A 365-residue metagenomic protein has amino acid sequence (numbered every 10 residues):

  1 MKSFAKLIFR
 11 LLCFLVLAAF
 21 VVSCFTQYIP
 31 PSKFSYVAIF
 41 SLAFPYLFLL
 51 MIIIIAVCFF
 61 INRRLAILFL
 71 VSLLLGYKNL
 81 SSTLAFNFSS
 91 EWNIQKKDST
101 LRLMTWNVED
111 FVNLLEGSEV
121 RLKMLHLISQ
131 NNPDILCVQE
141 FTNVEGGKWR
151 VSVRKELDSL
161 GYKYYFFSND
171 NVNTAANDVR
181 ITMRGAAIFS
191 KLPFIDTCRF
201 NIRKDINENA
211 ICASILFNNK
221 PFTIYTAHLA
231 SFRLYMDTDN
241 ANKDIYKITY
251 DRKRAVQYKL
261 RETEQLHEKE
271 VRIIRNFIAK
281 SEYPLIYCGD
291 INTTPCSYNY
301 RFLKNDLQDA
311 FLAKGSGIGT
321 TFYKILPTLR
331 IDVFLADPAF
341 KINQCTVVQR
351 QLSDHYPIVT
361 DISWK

Functional and structural regions predicted by a protein language model:
M1-S3: Short, Lys/Arg-rich, polar N-terminal cytosolic tail immediately upstream of the first transmembrane signal-anchor
K6-F20, F25-C58, I67-L68, N79 (+3 more regions): Metal-dependent phosphoester-hydrolase catalytic domains
N62-L84: Internal/C-terminal transmembrane anchor helices
A85-F217: Membrane-embedded segments
I94-M104, S190-D196, I206-T249, F340 (+1 more regions): Beta-strand-turn-beta hairpins that frame and shape the catalytic cleft of phosphate-ester-processing enzymes
R102-V108, M124-W149, F189, A213 (+6 more regions): Active-site beta-strand/loop signature of hydrolases that rely on acidic residues for catalysis
T105-R121, T142-G146, R233-T263: Acidic/histidine-rich helix-loop elements that form or flank divalent-metal/phosphate-binding sites at the catalytic
E109-F111, N143, V172, L192-I195 (+5 more regions): Short, solvent-exposed loop/turn segments at secondary-structure junctions
